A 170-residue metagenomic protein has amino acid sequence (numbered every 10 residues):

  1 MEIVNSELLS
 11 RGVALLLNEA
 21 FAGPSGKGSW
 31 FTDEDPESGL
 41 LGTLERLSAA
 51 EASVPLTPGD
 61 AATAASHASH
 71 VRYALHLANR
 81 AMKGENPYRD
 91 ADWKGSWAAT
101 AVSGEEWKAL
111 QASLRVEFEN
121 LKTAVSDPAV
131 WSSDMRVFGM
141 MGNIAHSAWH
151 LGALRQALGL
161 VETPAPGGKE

Functional and structural regions predicted by a protein language model:
M1-G26, W30-L44, A50-K94, V130-E170: Short, contiguous alpha-helical
L40, L47, V71-A74, W107 (+2 more regions): Amphipathic alpha-helices that form helix-helix packing interfaces
S96-W131, M135-A148: Acidic/histidine-rich alpha-helical segments that form the ligand environment of transition-metal centers
